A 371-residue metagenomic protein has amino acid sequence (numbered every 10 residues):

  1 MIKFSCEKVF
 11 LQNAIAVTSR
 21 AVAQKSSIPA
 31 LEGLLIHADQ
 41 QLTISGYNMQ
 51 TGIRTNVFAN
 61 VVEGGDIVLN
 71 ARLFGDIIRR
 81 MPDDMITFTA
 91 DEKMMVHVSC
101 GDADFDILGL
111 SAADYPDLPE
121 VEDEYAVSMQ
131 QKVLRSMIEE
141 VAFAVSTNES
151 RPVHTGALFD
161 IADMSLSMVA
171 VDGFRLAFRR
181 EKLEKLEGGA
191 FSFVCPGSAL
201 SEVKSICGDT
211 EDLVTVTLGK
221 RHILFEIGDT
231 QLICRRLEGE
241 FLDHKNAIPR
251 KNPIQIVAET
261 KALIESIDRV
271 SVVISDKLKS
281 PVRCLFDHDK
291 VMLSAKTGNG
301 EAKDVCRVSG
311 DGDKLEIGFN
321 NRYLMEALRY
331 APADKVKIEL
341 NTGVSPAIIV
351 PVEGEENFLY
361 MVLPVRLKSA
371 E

Functional and structural regions predicted by a protein language model:
M1-E371: Structural preference for solvent-exposed beta-strand-turn elements and adjacent flexible terminal/loop segments within
